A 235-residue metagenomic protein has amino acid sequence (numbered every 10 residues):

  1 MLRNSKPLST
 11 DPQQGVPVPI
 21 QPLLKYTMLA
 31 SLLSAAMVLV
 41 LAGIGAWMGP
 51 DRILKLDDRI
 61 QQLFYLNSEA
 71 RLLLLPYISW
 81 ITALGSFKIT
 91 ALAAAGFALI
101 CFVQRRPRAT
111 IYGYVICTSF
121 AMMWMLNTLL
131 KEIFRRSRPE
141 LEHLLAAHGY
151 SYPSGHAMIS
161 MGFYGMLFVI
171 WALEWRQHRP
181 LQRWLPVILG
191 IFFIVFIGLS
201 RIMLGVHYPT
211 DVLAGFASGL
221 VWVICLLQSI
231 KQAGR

Functional and structural regions predicted by a protein language model:
L2-I89, I133-L144: N-terminal transmembrane-helix/juxtamembrane module of multi-pass inner/ER membrane proteins
T27, S31, A94-M123: Interfacial segments of alpha-helical transmembrane regions
M28-L32, A91, G113-C117, W184-I191 (+2 more regions): Hydrophobic alpha-helical transmembrane segments
L73, R106-Y112, P139-E140, R179-L185: Membrane-helix interface segments
T82-Q104, Y164-L167, W171: Hydrophobic alpha-helical transmembrane segments
V115-S119, M123, N127, G215 (+2 more regions): Alpha-helical transmembrane segments in multi-pass membrane proteins
M123-S137: Transmembrane alpha-helix/helix-exit interface in multi-pass inner-membrane proteins
E140-R235: Membrane-embedded catalytic cores of phosphoryl/pyrophosphoryl-handling enzymes
